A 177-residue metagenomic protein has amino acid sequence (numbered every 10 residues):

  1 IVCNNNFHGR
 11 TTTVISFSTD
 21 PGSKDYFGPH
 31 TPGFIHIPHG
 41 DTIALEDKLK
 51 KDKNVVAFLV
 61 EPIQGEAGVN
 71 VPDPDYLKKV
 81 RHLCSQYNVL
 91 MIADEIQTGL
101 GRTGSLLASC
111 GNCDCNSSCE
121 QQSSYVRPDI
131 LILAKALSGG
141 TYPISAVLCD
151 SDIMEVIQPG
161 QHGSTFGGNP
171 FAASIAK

Functional and structural regions predicted by a protein language model:
I1-K177: Conserved N-terminal phosphate-binding loop of PLP-dependent enzymes in the Aspartate aminotransferase
